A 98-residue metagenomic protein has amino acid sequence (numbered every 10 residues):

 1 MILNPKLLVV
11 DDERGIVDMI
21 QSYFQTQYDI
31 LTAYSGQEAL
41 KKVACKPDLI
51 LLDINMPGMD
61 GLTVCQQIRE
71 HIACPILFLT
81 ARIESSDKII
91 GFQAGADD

Functional and structural regions predicted by a protein language model:
D11, D53, T80: Active-site residues of response regulator receiver
R14-L31: Two-component/phosphorelay signaling modules centered on CheY-like receiver
V17, P57, E84: The feature encodes the CheY-like receiver
T32-K41, G61: Helix N-cap/capping motif at the beta->alpha junctions
A39, G91-F92: Residue preferences within the helical output face of two-component receiver
K41, L62-I72: Short amphipathic alpha-helix used as the core "switch/output" element in two-component signaling
K46-L51: Active-site beta3 strand of CheY-like receiver
